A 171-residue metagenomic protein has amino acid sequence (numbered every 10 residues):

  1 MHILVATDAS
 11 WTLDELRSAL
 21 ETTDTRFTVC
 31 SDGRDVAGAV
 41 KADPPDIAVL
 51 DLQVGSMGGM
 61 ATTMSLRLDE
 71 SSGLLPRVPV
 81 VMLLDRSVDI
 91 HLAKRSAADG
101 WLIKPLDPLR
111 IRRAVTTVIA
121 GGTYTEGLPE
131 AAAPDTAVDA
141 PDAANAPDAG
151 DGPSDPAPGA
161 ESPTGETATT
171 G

Functional and structural regions predicted by a protein language model:
A9-S31, D35: Two-component/phosphorelay signaling modules centered on CheY-like receiver
S31-I47: Acidic, metal-coordinating helix/loop segments flanking the phosphotransfer/catalytic sites of two-component signaling
A48, W101-L102: Two-component signal transduction core modules
L50-L68: Conserved phosphotransfer microenvironments
A61, M82-G100: Alpha4 helix (beta4-alpha4-beta5 surface) of REC/receiver domains from two-component response regulators
S71-P79: His-Asp phosphorelay/catalytic-motif detector in bacterial-type signaling
L106-V115: C-terminal output helix
T116-A131: The C-terminal output helix
